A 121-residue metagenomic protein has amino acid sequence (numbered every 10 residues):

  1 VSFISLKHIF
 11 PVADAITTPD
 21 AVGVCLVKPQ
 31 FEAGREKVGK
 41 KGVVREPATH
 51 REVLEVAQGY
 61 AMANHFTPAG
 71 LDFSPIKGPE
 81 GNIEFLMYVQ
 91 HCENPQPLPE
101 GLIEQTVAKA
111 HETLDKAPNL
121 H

Functional and structural regions predicted by a protein language model:
V1-F3, C25-Q30: Conserved proline-anchored active-site loop of SAM-dependent methyltransferases that bridges a beta-strand
F3-F10, H50-L54: Amphipathic alpha-helical transducer elements in NTP-driven molecular machines
K7-V24: A short glycine-rich, Lys/Arg-flanked "PGG" loop and its adjoining helix->strand segment in the class I
P29-E46: Short, glycine-/aromatic-enriched active-site segment of Class I SAM-dependent methyltransferases
H50-N64: Short alpha-helix
H65-P75: Conserved S-adenosyl-L-methionine
F73-E84: Conserved catalytic loop of SAM-dependent methyltransferase domains
I83-H121: Flexible, glycine-/basic-rich loop-and-beta segments that form/coincide with the SAM-dependent methyltransferase
